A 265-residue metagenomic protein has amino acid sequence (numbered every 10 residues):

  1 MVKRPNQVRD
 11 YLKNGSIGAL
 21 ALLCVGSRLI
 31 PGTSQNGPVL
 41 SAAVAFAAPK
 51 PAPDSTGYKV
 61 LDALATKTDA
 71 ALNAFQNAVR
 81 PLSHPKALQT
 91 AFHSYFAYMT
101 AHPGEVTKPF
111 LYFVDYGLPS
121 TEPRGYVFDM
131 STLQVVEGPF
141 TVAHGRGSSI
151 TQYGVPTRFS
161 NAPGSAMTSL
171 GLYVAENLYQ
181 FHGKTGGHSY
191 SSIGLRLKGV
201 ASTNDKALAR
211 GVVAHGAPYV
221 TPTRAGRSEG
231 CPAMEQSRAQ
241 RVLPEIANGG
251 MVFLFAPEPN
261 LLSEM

Functional and structural regions predicted by a protein language model:
M1-D10: N-terminal secretory signal peptides that target proteins for export/translocation
K13-I17: Sec-dependent signal peptide recognition, specifically the positively charged N-region followed immediately by
G18-G26: Bacterial N-terminal signal peptides
V25-N36: Membrane-interface motif at the C-terminal end of an N-terminal transmembrane signal
P38-S228, S237-E245, G250-M265: Cell wall/extracellular polymer interaction/catalysis modules
C231: Short cysteine clusters
M234: A conserved hydrophobic position in a structured secondary element of the catalytic/binding core that shapes
